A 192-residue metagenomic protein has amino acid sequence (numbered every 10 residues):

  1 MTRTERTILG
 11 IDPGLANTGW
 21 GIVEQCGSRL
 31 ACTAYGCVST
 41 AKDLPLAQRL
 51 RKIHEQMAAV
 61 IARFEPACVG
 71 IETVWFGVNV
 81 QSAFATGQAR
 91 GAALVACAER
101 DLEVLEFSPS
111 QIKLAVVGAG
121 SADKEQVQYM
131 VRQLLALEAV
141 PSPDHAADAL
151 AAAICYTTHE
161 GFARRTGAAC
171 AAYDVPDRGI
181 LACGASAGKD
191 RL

Functional and structural regions predicted by a protein language model:
M1-L192: Phosphate- and other anionic-substrate recognition elements at nucleic-acid/protein interfaces
